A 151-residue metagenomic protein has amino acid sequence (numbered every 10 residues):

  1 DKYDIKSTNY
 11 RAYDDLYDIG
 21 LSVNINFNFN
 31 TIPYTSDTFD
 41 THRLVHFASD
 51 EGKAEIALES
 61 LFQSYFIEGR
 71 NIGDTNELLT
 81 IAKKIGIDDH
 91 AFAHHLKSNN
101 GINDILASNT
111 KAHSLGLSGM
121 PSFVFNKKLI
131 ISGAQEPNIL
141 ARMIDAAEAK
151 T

Functional and structural regions predicted by a protein language model:
D1-Y65: Structural alpha/beta surface segment adjacent to cysteine/selenocysteine redox centers across thiol/disulfide enzymes
H46-T151: C-terminal cap of thioredoxin/glutaredoxin-like
